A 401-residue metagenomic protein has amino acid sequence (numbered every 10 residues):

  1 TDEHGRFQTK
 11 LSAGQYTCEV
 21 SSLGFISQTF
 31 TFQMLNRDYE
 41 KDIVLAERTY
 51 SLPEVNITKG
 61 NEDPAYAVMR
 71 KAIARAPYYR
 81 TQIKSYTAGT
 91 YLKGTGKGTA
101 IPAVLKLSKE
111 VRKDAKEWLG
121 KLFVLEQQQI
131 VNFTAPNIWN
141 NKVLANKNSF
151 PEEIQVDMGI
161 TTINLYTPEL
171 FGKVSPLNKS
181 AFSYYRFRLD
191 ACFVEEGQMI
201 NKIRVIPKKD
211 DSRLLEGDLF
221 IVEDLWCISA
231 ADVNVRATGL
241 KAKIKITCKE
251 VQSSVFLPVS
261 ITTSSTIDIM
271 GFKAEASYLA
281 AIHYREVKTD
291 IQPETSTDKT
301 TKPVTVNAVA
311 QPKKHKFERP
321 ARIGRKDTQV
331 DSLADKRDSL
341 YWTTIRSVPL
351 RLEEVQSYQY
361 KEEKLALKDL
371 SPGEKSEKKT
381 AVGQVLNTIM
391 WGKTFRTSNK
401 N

Functional and structural regions predicted by a protein language model:
D2-L11: Short, surface-exposed beta-strand/beta-hairpin micro-motifs centered on an aromatic residue
T17-T31: A short, solvent-exposed loop/turn motif at the edges and junctions of modular extracellular/periplasmic domains
S27, T49-Y50, E54-K202, I206-L214 (+1 more regions): Structured extracytoplasmic
T31-D38, V44-R48: Short beta-strand edge segments in extracellular beta-sheet folds
L214, E223, C227-A230, K400-N401: Surface-exposed extracellular loop regions of Gram-negative outer-membrane beta-barrel proteins
G217-L219, E223-D224, K243-S254: Extended lipid/amphipathic-ligand handling interfaces
A231, V259-I261: Beta-strand-dense domains in secreted/periplasmic systems and polymorphic toxin scaffolds
S264-L279: Outer-membrane beta-barrel translocator/channel fold
